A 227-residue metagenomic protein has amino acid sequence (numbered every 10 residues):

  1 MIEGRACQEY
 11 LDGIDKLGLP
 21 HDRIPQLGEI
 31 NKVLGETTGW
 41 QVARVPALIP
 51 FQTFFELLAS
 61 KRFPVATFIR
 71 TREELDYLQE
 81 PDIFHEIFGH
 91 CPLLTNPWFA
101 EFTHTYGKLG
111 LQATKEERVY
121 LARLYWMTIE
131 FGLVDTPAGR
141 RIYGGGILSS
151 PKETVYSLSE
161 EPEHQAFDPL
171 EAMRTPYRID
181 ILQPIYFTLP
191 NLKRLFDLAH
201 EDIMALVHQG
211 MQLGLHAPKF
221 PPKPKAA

Functional and structural regions predicted by a protein language model:
M1-L94, A172-R174, P184-A227: The feature captures two recurrent sequence modes
R72-D197: A contiguous, surface-oriented mixed alpha/beta subdomain in the mid-to-C-terminal portion of proteins that forms
